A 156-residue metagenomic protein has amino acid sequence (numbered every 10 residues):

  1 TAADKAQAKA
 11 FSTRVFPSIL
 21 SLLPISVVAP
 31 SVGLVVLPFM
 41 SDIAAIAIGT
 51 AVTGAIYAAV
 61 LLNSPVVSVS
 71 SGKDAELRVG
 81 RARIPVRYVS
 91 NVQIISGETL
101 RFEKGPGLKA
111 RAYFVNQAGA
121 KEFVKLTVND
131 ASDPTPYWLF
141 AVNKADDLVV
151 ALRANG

Functional and structural regions predicted by a protein language model:
T1-P38, A118: N-terminal membrane-targeting/pre-transmembrane regions
S21-L23, R87, P136, L148-V150: Short acidic, gly/pro-rich beta-turn/loop elements at beta-sheet edges and active-site/ligand-binding grooves
S26, I48-A55: Lipid-exposed faces of alpha-helical membrane segments in multi-pass integral membrane proteins
M40-G49: Short, aromatic-rich membrane-interface segments at the entry and exit of alpha-helical transmembrane domains
V52-Q93: Conserved beta-hairpin
G72, A131-D133, A145: Short strand-connecting beta-turns/loops that link adjacent beta-strands
V79-L139: Non-transmembrane, membrane-adjacent beta-strand/coil modules in membrane-associated proteins and peripheral
W138-G156: Cytosol-/stroma-facing membrane-proximal "stalk/adaptor" domains immediately downstream of transmembrane anchors
